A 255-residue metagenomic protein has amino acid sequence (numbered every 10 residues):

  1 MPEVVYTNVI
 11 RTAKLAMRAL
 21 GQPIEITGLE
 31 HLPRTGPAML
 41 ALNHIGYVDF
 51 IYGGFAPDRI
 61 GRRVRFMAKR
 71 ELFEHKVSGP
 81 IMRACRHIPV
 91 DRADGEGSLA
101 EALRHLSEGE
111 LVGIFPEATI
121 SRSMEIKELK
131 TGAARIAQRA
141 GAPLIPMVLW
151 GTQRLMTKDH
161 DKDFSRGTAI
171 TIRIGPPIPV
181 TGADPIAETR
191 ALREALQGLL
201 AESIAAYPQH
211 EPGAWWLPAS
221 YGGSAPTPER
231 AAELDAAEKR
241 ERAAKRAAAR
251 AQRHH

Functional and structural regions predicted by a protein language model:
M1-V4, R70: Compositionally biased, charge-rich terminal segments
V4-V5, E96-H255: Non-catalytic C-terminal accessory region of glycerolipid acyltransferases and related lyso-lipid remodeling enzymes
V5-T7, T12-H44: Helix-to-loop junction immediately C-terminal to a conserved catalytic motif
N8, R34-D94: Catalytic core of membrane glycerolipid acyltransferases/transacylases, capturing the structured, soluble-facing
A13-L15, R83-P89, P116-I120: Short, basic, glycine/proline-bearing loop/turn elements
M17, P57-R59, M82, H105 (+1 more regions): A generic structural signal for well-ordered alpha-helical segments
I26, H75, E96-L99: Structural motif corresponding to alpha-helix initiation and N-cap regions
I26-T27, I88-D91, V180: Short acidic-hydrophobic, aromatic-tinged amphipathic segments that line or gate anion-handling sites
